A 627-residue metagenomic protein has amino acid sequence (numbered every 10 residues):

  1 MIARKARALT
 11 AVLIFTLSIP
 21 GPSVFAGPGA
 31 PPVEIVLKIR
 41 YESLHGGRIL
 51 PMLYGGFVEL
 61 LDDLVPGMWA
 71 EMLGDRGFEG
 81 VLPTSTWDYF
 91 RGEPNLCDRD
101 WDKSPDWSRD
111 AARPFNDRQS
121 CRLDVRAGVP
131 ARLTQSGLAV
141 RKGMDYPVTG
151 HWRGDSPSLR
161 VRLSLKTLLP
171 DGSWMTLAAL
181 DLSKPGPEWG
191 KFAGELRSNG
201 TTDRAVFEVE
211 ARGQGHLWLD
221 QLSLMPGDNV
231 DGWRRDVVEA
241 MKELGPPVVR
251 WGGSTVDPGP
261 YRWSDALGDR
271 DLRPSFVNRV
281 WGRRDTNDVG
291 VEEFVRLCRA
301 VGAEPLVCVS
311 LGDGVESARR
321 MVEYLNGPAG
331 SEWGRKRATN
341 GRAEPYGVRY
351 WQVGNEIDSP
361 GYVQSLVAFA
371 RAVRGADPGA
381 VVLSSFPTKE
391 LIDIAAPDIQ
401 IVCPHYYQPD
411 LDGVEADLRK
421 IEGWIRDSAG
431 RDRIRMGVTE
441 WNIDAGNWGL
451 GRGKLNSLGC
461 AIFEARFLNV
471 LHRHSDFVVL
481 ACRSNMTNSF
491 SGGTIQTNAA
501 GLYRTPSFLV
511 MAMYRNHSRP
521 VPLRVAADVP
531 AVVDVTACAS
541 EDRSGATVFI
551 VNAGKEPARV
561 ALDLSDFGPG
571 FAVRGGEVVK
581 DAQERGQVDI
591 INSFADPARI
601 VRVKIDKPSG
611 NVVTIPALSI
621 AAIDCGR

Functional and structural regions predicted by a protein language model:
T10-G21: Bacterial N-terminal signal peptides
F25-N287, E304, C308, G312-D313 (+6 more regions): Extracellular and organelle-lumenal recognition/adhesion modules and their flexible linkers in secreted
V33-S43, P105-R109, G232-D236, T286-F294 (+6 more regions): Alpha-helical scaffolding within the catalytic cores of extracellular/periplasmic polymer-degrading hydrolases
L53-V58, V249-W251, P305-C308, R349-V353 (+4 more regions): Hydrophobic faces of well-ordered beta-strands that scaffold small-molecule active sites in alpha/beta enzyme cores
G55, L60-L61, I434-S544: Aromatic/acidic polysaccharide-binding cleft in carbohydrate-active enzymes
G56, G150, G245, C298 (+7 more regions): Conserved, mostly hydrophobic/aromatic
Y324, P328, N340-R349, G354-H474: Active-site neighborhood of glycoside hydrolase catalytic domains
A553-R627: C-terminal beta-sandwich/jelly-roll accessory domains of carbohydrate-active enzymes
